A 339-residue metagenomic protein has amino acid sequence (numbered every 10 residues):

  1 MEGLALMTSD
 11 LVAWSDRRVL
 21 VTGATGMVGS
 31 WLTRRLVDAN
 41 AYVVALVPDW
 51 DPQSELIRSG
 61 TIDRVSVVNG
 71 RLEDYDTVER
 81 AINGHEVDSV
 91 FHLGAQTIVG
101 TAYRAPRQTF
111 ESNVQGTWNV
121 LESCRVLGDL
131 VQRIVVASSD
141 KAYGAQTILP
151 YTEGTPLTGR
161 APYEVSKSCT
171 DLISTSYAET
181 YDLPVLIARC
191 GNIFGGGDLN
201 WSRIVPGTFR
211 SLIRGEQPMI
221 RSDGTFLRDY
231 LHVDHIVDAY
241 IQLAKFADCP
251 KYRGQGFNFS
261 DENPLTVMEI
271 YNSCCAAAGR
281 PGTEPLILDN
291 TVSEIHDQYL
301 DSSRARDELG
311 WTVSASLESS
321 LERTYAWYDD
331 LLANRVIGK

Functional and structural regions predicted by a protein language model:
M1-G191: N-terminal Rossmann-like NAD(P)+-binding domain of SDR-like oxidoreductases, especially those catalyzing
E2-L6, D38, A45, L212-K339: C-terminal substrate-binding subdomain of Rossmann-fold SDR/epimerase-dehydratase oxidoreductases
W31, R80, R104, L199-R203 (+3 more regions): Generic recognition of short, well-ordered alpha-helical segments
E55-R58, Q146-L149, D198-W201, I270-Y271 (+1 more regions): Short aromatic-enriched loop/helix-cap "lid" or pocket-rim segments at secondary-structure transitions that line
Q96, G100-Y103, E164, S202-V205 (+2 more regions): Glycine-rich phosphate-binding loop at the start of an alpha helix
G159-S166, C190, W201-V205, D229-V233: The catalytic Tyr-centered alpha-helix of NAD(P)H-dependent dehydrogenases
F194: Radical SAM [4Fe-4S] cluster-binding motif and immediate context
